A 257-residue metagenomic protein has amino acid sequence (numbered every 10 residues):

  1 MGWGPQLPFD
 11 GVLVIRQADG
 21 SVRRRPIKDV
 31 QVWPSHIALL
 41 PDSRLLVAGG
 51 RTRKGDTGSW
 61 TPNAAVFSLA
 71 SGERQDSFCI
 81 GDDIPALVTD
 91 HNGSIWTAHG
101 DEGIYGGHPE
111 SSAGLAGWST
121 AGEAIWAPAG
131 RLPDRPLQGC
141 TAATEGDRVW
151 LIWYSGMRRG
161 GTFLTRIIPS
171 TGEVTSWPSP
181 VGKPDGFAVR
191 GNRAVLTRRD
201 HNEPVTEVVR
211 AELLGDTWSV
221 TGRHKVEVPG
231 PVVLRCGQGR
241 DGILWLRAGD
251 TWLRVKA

Functional and structural regions predicted by a protein language model:
M1-L7, V47-S59, W96-A113, G156-R158: Short, conserved, GDST-rich strand-edge loop motifs in beta-rich repeat architectures
G2-R51: Blade-loop segments of beta-propeller domains
Q6-A18, S59-S71, E110-E123, F163-P169 (+1 more regions): Beta-propeller blade signature
G20-D29, G72-C79, E123-P133, G172-S179 (+1 more regions): A short beta-strand motif characteristic of beta-propeller blades
D29-S43, C79-H91, P133-A143, P178-R193 (+1 more regions): Repeated scaffold domains used in trafficking and secretory/extracellular systems, primarily beta-propellers
S43-V47, G93-T97, R148-W150, R193-V195 (+1 more regions): Entry beta-strands of beta-propeller and related beta-repeat scaffolds
E173-H224: Loop/turn-rich, solvent-exposed surfaces of beta-rich toroidal or solenoidal domains
R235-A257: Blade-level signature of beta-propeller repeat domains, shared across WD40, Kelch, NHL, RCC1 and BNR/Asp-box propellers
